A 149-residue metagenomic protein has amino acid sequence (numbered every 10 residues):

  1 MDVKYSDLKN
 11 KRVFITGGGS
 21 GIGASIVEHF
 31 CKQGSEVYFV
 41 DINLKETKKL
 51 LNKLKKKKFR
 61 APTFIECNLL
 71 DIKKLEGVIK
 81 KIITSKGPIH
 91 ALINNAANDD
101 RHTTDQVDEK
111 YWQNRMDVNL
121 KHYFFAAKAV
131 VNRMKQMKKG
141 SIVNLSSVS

Functional and structural regions predicted by a protein language model:
G19-S20: Conserved glycine-rich cofactor-binding loop
S35-K49: Conserved glycine-rich Rossmann-like NAD(P)H-binding loop of the short-chain dehydrogenase/reductase
L44-K45, E66-G77, E109: The beta1-alpha1 cofactor-binding region of Rossmann-like NAD(H)/NADP(H)-dependent oxidoreductases
N95-D100: Conserved NAD(P)H cofactor-binding loop of Rossmann-fold oxidoreductase domains
T103-T104, D108-M116: Substrate-binding pocket helix/loop in short-chain dehydrogenase/reductase
A127-K128: A short, exposed helix-loop element centered on a Lys and neighboring polar residues
S147: Residue(s) in the substrate-gating loop at a strand-loop-helix junction that position the organic substrate next
